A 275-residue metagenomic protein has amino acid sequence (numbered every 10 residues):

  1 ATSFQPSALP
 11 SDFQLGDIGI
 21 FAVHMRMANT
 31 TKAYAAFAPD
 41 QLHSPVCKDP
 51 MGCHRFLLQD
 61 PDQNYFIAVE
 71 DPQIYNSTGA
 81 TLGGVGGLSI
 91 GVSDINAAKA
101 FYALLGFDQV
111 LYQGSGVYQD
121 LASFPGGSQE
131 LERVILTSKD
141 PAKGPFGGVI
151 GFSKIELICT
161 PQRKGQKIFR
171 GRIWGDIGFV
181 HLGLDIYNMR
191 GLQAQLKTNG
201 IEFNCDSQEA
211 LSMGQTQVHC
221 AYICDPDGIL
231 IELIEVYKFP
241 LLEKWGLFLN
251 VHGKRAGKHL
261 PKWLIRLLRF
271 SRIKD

Functional and structural regions predicted by a protein language model:
A1, C53-T78: Short, structured interface segments
A1-A36, H54-Q59, G84-S93, P145-Q162 (+3 more regions): Vicinal oxygen chelate
I18-M25, V69-A100, L104-L121, I177-L182 (+1 more regions): N-terminal beta-strand motif that seeds the catalytic metal site of vicinal oxygen chelate
F37-K48, L196, F203-M213: Short, basic/aromatic recognition patches
P39-L42, A103-V110, I201-F203: Conserved acetyl-CoA-binding loop of GNAT-fold acetyltransferases
L57, G91-F152, G214, D275: Core segments of cupin and vicinal oxygen chelate
N64-F66, V110, I231: Generic structural signal for well-ordered beta-strand positions
T137, A142-K143, V149-T160, W174 (+4 more regions): C-terminal functional regions that serve as terminal interaction/effector modules
